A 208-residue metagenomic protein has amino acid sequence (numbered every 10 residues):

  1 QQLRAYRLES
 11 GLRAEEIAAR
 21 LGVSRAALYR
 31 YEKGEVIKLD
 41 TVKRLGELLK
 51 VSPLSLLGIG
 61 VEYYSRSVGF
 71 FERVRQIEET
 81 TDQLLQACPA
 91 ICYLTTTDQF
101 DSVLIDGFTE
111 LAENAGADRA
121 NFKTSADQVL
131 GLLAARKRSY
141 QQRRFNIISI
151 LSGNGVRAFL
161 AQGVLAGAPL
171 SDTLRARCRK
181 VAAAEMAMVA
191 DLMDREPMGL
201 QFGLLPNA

Functional and structural regions predicted by a protein language model:
Q1-F71: Basic, Lys/Arg-rich alpha-helical nucleic-acid-recognition elements, primarily the DNA-binding modules of transcription
R4, A18, R73-I77, Q83 (+2 more regions): Short amphipathic alpha-helical surface micro-motifs
I17, I37, I59, I77 (+3 more regions): Weak global preference for isoleucine
G22-S24, Y63-Y64, Q86, Y93 (+1 more regions): Short linear sequence motifs
V51-S52, I59-G60, E78-E79, A115-A117 (+1 more regions): Short, surface-exposed linear patches
I59-A90: Short, charged recognition helix plus adjacent turn of helix-turn-helix-like nucleic-acid-binding domains
A90-A208: Hydrophobic protein-protein interaction segments
